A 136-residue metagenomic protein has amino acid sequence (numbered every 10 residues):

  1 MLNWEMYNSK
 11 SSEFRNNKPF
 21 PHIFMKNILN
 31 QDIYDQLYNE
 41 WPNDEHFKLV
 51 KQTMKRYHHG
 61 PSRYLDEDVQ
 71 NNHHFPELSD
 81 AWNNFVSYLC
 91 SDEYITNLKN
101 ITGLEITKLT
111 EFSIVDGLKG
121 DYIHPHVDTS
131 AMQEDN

Functional and structural regions predicted by a protein language model:
M1-S12, T107, S130-D135: Conserved double-stranded beta-helix
L2-E5, S11-N97: Non-heme Fe(II)/2-oxoglutarate
P76-N136: Catalytic core of non-heme Fe(II) oxygenases with the double-stranded beta-helix
